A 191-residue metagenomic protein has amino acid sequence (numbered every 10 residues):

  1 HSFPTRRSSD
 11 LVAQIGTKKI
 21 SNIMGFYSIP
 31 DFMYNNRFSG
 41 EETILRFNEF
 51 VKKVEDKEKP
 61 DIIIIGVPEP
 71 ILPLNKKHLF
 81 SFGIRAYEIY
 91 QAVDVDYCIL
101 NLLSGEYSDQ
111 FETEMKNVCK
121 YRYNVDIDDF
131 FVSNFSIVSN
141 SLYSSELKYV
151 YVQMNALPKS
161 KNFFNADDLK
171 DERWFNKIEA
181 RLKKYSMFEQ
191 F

Functional and structural regions predicted by a protein language model:
H1-S2, K18-S21, E69-I71, E106-Y107: Gly/Ser/Thr-rich loops at beta-strand to alpha-helix junctions that form or flank small-molecule/cofactor-binding
F3-S8: Short, small-residue-biased leader/transition segments that mark boundaries at the very start of proteins
S9-A13, I127: Hydrophobic anchor at the start of a short beta-strand that flanks the dinucleotide cofactor-binding loop
V12-G16, I63-I65: A structural signal for short, well-ordered beta-strand segments and their strand-loop junctions that often border
K19-G40: P-loop NTPase switch/communication element
Y27-F32, L142-Y151, F175-Y185: Short, surface-exposed amphipathic charged segments that create phosphate/polyanion-binding patches used for binding
T43-K53, I62, V67-A166, W174: Conserved catalytic-core segment of NTP-binding enzymes
L157-F191: NTP-binding/hydrolysis catalytic cores, primarily Walker-type P-loop NTPases
